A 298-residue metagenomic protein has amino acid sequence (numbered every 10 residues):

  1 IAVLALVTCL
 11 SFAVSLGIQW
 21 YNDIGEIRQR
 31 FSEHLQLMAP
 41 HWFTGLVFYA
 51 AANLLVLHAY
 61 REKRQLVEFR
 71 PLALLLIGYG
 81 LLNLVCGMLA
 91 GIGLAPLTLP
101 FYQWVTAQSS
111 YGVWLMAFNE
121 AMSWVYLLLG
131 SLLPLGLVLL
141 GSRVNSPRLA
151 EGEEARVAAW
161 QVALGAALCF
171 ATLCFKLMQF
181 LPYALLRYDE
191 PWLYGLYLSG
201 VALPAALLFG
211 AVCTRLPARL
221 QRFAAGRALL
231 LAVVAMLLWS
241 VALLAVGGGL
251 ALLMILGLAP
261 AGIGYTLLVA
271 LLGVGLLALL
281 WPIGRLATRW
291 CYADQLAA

Functional and structural regions predicted by a protein language model:
I1-D23, Q36-R61, P71-Q103, L115-S146 (+2 more regions): Alpha-helical transmembrane segments and immediately adjacent membrane-interfacial amphipathic helices
D23-L35, W104-S109: Perimembrane loop-to-helix junctions flanking transmembrane segments
V67, S110, W114-A117: Juxtamembrane loop-transmembrane helix junctions in multi-pass integral membrane proteins, especially the extracellular
E151-E153: Small-residue-enriched transmembrane helix-hairpin modules in multi-pass membrane proteins
Y292-A298: Short, Lys/Arg-enriched, Gly/Pro-containing loop segments at transmembrane-helix junctions of multi-pass membrane
